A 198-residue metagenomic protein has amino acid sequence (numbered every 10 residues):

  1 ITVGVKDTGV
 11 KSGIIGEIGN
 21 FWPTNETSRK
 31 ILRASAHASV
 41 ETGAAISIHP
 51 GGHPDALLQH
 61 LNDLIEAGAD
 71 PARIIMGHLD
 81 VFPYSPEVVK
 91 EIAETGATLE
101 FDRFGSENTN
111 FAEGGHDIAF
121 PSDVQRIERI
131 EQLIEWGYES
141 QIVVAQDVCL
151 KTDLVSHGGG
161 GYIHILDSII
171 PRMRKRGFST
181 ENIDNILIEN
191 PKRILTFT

Functional and structural regions predicted by a protein language model:
I1-E41, T95-T98, G105, G115-H116: Active-site gating/metal-coordination segments in enzymes
S12-I14, A45-S47, R73-I75, G96-E100 (+1 more regions): Structural preference for beta-strand elements that scaffold enzyme active sites
N20, G51-H53, G77-F82, F104-S106 (+1 more regions): Active-site beta-loop-alpha junctions enriched in small/polar residues
E26-R29, H53-G68, S85-A93: Distinct, well-ordered alpha-helical segments
S47, F101-R103, Y138-G159, I183: Short acidic/histidine-rich active-site segments
E66-A72, W136-Y138, K175-S179: Short helix-capping segments at alpha-helix termini
I74-P86, E107-E131: Active-site glycine- and acidic-residue-rich loops that bind and position anionic ligands or nucleotide-like cofactors
H164-T198: Mid-to-C-terminal alpha-helical segments outside catalytic/metal-binding sites
